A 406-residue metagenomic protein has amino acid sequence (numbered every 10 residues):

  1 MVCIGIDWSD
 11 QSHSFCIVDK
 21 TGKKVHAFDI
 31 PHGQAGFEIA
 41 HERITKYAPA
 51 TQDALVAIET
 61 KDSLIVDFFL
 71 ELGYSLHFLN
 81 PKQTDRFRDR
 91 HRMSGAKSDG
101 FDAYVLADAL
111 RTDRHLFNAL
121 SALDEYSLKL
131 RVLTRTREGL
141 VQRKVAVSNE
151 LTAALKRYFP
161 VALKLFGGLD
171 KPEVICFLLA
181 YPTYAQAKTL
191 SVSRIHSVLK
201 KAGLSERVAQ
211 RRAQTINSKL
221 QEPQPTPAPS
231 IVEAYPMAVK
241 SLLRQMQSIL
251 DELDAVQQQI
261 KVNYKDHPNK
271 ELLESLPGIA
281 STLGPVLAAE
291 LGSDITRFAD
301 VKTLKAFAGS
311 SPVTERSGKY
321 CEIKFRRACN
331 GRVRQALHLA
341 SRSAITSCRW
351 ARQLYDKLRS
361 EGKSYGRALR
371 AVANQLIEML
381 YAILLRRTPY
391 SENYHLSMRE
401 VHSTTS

Functional and structural regions predicted by a protein language model:
M1-S406: A detector of single, family-specific signature residues that are central to catalytic or substrate-handling motifs
